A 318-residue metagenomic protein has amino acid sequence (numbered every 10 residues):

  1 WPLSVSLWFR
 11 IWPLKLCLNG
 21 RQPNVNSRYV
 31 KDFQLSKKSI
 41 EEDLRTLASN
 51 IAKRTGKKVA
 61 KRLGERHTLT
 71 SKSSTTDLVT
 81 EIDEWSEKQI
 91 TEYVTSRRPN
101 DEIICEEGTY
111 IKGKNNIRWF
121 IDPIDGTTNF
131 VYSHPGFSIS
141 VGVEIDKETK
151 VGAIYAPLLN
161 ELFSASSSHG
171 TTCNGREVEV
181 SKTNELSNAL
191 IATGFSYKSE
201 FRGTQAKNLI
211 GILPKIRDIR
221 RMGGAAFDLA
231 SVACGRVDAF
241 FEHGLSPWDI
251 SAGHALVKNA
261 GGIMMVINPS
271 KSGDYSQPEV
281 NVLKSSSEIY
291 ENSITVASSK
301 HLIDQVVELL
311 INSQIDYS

Functional and structural regions predicted by a protein language model:
S4-S6, S27: Serine residues within intrinsically disordered or low-complexity segments
G20-R21, V25-I124, V307-S318: N-terminal subdomain of lithium-sensitive/metallo-dependent phosphomonoesterases centered on the IMPase/IPPase/PAP
V59, D83, V94, T127 (+6 more regions): Residue-level signal for inorganic ion chemistry
E65, F137, A165-H169, K258 (+1 more regions): A short, compositionally biased
G113-T172, S187: DPxDG-like acidic metal-binding loop motif
E179-S318: An extended, acidic
